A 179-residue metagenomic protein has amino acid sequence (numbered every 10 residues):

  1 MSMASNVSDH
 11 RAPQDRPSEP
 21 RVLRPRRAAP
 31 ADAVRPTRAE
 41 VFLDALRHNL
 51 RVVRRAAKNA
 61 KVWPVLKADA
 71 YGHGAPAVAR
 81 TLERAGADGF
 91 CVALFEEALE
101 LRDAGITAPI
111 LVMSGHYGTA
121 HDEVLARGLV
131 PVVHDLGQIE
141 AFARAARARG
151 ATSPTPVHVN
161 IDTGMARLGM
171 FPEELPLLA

Functional and structural regions predicted by a protein language model:
S2-V41: Catalytic-site microenvironment of enzymes that process N-acetyl-hexosamine-containing cell-wall polysaccharides
A33, T37-E40, A45-R47, A60-A179: Active-site-proximal beta-alpha core segment in soluble small-molecule metabolic enzymes
A56: Conserved PLP-enzyme active-site core in the AAT-like
